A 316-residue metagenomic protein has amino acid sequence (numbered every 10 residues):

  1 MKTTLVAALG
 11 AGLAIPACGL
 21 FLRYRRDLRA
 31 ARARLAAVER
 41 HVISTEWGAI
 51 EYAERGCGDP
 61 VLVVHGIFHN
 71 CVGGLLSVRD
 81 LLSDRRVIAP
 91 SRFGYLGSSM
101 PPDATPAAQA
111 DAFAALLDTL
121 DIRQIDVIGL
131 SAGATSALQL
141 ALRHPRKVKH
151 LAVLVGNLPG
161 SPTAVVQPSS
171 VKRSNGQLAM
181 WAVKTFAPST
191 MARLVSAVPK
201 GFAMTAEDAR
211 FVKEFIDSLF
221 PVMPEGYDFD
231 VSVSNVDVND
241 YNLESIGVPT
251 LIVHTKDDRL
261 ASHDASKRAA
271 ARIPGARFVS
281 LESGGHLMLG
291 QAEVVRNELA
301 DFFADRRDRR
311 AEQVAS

Functional and structural regions predicted by a protein language model:
M1-R34, R310-S316: Short amphipathic, positively biased membrane-proximal segments that drive organelle/inner-membrane targeting
E51-G97: Conserved HGGG/HGGXW glycine-rich cap/lid loop of the alpha/beta-hydrolase fold
A108-D126: Conserved acidic catalytic loop of the alpha/beta-hydrolase fold
L151-M180: Flexible "cap/lid" loop of the alpha/beta hydrolase fold
V171-Y241: Alpha/beta-hydrolase
I246, I252-H254, D258: Short beta-strand/loop motif that positions the catalytic acidic residue of the alpha/beta-hydrolase fold
R259-A265: Conserved alpha/beta-hydrolase "acid-adjacent" motif
A276-S316: Catalytic active-site module of serine/aspartate enzymes centered on a nucleophile-bearing elbow/loop
